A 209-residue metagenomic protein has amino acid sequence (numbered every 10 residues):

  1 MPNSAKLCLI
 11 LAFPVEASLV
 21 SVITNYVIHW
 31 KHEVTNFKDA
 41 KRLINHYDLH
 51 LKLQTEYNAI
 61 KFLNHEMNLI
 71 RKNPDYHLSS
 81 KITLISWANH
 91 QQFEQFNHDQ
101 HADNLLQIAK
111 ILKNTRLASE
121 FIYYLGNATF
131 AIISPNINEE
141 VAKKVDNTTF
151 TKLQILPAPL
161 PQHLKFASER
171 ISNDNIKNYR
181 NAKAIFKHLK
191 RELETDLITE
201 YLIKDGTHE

Functional and structural regions predicted by a protein language model:
M1-V34, K144: Regulatory sensory/coupling modules that transmit signals to nucleotide-handling catalytic cores
I23-H65: Membrane-proximal helical linkers
K52-K81, A88-K113, Y123-N127, E139-K143: Conserved long alpha-helical elements within nucleotide-processing catalytic cores of c-di-GMP signaling and class III
K72, T195-I198: Short helix-to-coil "ATP-lid" hinge immediately C-terminal to the conserved N-box Asn in the Bergerat
E120-P135, T151-L193, E200, D205: A short glycine-enriched loop-to-beta-strand structural element that forms part of the catalytic core of nucleotide
K143-L153: Short amphipathic alpha-helices in soluble, non-transmembrane regions that often serve as interface/regulatory elements
